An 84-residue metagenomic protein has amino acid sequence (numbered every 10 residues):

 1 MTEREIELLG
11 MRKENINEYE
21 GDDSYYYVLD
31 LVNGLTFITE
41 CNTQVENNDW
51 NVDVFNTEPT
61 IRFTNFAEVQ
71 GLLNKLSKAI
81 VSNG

Functional and structural regions predicted by a protein language model:
M1, K78-G84: Short intrinsically disordered terminal tails
M1-N15: Amphipathic alpha-helical segments
T2, F66-V69: Short amphipathic alpha-helical segments that mediate assembly, nucleic-acid/protein binding, or membrane association
I16-A67: Acidic, low-complexity, intrinsically disordered interaction modules
Q70-L73, S77: Residue-level detector of alpha-helical secondary structure
